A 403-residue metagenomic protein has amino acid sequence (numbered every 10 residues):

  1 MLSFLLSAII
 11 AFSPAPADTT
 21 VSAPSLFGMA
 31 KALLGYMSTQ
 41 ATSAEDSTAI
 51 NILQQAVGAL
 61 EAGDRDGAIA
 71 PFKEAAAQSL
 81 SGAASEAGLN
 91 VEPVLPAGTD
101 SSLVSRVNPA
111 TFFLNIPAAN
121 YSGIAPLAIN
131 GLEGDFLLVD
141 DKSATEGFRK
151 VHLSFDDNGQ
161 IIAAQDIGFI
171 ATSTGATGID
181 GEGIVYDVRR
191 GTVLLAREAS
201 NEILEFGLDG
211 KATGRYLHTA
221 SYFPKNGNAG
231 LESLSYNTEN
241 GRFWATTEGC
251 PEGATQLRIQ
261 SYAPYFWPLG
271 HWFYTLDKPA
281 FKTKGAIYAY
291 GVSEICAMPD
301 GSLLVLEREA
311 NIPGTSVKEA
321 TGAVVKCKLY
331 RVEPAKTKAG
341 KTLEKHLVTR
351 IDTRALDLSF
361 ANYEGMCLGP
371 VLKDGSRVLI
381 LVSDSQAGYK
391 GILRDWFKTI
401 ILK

Functional and structural regions predicted by a protein language model:
L5-F12: Hydrophobic alpha-helical targeting segments used for export or membrane insertion
F12-T20: Signal peptide processing junction and immediate N-terminal pro/mature segment of secreted/exported proteins
V21-D46: Amphipathic, heptad-repeat alpha-helical segments
S38-S47, E61-I69: Charged, low-complexity interaction regions
G58-D64, F72-K403: Sequence/structural signature of beta-propeller domains
